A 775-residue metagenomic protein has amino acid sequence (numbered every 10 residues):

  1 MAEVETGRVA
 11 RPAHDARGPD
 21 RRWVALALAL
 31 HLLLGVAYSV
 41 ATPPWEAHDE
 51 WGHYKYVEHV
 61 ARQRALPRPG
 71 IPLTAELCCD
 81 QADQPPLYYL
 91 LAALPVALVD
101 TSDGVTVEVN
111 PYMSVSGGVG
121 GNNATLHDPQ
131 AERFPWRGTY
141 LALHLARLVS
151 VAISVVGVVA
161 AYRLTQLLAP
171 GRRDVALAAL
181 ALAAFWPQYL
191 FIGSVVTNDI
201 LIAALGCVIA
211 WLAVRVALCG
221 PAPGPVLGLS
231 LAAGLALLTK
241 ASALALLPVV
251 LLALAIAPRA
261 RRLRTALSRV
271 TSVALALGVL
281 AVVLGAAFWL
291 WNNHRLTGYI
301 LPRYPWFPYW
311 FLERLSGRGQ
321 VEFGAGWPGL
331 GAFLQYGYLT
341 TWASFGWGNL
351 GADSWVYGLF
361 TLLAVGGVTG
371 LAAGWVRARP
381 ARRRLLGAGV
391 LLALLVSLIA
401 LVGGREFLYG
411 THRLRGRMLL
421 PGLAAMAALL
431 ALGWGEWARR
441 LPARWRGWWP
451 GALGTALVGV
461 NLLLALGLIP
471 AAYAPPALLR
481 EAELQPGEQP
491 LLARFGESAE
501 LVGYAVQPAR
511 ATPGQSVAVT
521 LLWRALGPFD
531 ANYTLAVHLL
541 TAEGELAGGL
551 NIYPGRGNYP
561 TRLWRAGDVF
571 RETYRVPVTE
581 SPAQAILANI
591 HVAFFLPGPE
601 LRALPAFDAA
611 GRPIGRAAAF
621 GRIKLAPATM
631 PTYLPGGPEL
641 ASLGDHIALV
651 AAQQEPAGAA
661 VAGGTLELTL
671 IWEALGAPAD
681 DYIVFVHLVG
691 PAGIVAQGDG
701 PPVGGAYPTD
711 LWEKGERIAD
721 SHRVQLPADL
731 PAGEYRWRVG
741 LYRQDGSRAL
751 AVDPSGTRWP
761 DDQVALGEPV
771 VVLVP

Functional and structural regions predicted by a protein language model:
A2-R11, A16, W355-G358, R382 (+1 more regions): C-terminal luminal/periplasmic domains and tails of membrane-associated envelope-modifying transferases
V4-T6, L212-L218, L246-V283, R377-R379: Perimembrane helix-loop-helix junctions
A27, L231-A233, V250-L251, T265-H294 (+3 more regions): Hydrophobic alpha-helical membrane-interfacial segments at the cytosolic entry of transmembrane helices
H59-V149, W310-W327, A343-W355: Interfacial juxtamembrane loops and adjacent helix segments that form the catalytic/substrate-binding surfaces
S114-A124, D128-P129, L148-A169, V208 (+1 more regions): Transmembrane-helix motifs of polytopic, lipid-linked glycan transferases
Q166-P170, I209-P225, A236, A260: Membrane-interface transmembrane helices that cradle and orient dolichyl/undecaprenyl
A179, P225-A241, L246-L247, L284: Membrane-interface alpha helices of multi-pass inner-membrane proteins
I256-R259, S272-V368: Membrane-lumen/periplasm interface segments of specific transmembrane helices in polyprenyl phosphate-linked
